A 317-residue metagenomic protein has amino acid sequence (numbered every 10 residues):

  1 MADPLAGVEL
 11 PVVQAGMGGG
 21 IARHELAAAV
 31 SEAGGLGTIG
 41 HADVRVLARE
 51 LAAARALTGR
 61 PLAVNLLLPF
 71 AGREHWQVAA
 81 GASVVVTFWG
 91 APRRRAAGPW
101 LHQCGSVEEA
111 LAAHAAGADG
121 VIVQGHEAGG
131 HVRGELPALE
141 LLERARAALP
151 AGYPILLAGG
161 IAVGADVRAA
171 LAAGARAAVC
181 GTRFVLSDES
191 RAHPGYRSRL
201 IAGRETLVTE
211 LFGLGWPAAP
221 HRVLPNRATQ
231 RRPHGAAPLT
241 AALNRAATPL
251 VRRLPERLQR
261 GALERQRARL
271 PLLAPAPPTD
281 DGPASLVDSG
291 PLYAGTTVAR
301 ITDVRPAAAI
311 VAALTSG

Functional and structural regions predicted by a protein language model:
M1-P154: Active-site entrance/lid segments in N-terminal catalytic domains of soluble metabolic enzymes
A128-H131, L136-L156, A162-G317: Conserved active-site-proximal phosphate/metal-binding subdomains
